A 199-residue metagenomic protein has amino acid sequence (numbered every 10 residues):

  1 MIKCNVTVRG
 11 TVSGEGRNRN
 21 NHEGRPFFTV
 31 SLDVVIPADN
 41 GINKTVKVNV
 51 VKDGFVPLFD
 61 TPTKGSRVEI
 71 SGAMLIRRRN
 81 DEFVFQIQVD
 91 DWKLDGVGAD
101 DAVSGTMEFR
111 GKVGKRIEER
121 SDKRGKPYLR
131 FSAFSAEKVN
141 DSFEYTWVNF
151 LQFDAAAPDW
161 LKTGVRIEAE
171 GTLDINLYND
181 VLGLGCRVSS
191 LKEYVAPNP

Functional and structural regions predicted by a protein language model:
M1-P199: Single-stranded nucleic acid-binding surfaces, predominantly the OB-fold ssDNA-binding core
